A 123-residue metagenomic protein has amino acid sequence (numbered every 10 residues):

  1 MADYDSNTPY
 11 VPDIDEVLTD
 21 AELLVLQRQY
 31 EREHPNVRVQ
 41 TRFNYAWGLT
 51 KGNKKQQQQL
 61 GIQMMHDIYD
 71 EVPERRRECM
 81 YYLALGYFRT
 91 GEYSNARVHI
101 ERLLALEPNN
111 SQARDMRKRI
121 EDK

Functional and structural regions predicted by a protein language model:
M1-K55, K123: N-terminal alpha-helical interaction modules that lie
T19, T90-V98, R119-K123: Alpha-helical linker/edge segments of TPR/alpha-solenoid repeat scaffolds and analogous pre-/post-domain helices
E31-T90: Alpha-helical adaptor scaffolds
I68, R102-L103: Canonical positions in the second alpha-helix
P73-E78, A105-R117: Boundary/linker segments of alpha-helical solenoid repeat arrays
